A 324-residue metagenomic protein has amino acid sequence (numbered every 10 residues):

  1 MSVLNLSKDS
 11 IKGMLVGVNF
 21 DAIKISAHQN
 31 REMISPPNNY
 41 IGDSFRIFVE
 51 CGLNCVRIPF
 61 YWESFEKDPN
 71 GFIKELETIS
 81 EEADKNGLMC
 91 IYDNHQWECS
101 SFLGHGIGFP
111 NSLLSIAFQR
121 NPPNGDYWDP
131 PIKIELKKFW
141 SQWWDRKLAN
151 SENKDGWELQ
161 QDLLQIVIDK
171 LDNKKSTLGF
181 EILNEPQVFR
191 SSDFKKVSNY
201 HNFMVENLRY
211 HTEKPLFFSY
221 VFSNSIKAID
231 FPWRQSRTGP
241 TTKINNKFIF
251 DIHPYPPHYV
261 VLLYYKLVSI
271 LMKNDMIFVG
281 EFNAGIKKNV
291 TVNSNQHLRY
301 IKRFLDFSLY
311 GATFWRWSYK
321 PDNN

Functional and structural regions predicted by a protein language model:
M1-C55, T78-K85, M89, S269-I270: N-terminal carbohydrate-binding accessory modules
G13-L15, L53-C55, G87-M89, K175-T177 (+3 more regions): Structural motif
F20-A22, I58-W62, Y92-Q96, E181-N184 (+4 more regions): A cross-domain feature marking catalytic cores of carbohydrate-active enzymes and several ubiquitous metabolic/repair
S26-M33, W62-K74, S101-L114, K138-E152 (+1 more regions): Surface-exposed, active-site-proximal loop segments in enzymatic domains
P37-N38, L148-Y310: Extracellular glycoside hydrolase catalytic/binding regions
Y40-A117, V167-L171, F194-F217, H297-F307 (+1 more regions): Aromatic-lined substrate-binding rim segments of carbohydrate-active enzymes
S64-K67, E98-G104, G108, Q187-S191 (+4 more regions): Short catalytic/ligand-binding loop motif for oxyanion handling, primarily in non-cytosolic enzymes, centered on
T78, G108-A117, G125-W144, G239-N245 (+1 more regions): Aromatic-rich peripheral "rim/lid" segments of glycoside hydrolase catalytic domains that contact and position glycan
